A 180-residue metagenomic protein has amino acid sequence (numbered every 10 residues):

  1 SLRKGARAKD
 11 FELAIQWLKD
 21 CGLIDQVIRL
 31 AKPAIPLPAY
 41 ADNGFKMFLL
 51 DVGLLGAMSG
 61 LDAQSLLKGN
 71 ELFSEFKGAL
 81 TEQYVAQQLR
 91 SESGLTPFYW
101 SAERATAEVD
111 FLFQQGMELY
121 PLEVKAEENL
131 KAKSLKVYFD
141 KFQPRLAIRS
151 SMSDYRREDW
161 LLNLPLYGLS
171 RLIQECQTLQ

Functional and structural regions predicted by a protein language model:
S1-Q115: Accessory nucleic acid-recognition modules appended to NTPase machines
L2, V124-A126: Short, flexible loop segments at the rims of nucleotide/cofactor-binding pockets, characterized by
D62, L89, Q174-Q180: Intrinsically disordered, low-complexity Ser/Thr/Pro/Gly-rich regulatory segments
L67, Y120-P121: Short small-residue beta-strand/loop micro-motif enriched in glycine and branched aliphatics
F98-Y99, P121-V124: Short catalytic-loop micro-motif centered on adjacent basic/acidic residues
E118-Y120, L146: Structural motif
A126-L166: Catalytic cores of nucleic-acid endonucleases
L162-C176: Helix N-cap / beta->alpha transition motif
